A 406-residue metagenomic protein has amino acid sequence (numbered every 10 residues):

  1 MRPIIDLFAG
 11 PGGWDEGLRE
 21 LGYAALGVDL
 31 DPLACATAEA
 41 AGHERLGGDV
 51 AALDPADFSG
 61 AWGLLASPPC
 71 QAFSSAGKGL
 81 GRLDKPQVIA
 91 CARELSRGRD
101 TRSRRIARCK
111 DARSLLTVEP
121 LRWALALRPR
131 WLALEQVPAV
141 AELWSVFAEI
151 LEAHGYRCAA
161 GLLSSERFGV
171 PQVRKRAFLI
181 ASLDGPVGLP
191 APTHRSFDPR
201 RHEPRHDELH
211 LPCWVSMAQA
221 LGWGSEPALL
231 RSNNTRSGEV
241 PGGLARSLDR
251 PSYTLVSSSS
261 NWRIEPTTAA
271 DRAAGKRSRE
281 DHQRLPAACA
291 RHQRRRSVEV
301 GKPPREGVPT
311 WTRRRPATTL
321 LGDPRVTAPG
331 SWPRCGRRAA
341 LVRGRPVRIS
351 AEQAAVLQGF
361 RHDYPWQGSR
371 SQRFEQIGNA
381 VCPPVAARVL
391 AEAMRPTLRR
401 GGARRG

Functional and structural regions predicted by a protein language model:
M1-I4: Extreme N-terminal starter segment of soluble prokaryotic enzymes
L7-P11: Class I SAM-dependent methyltransferase "Motif I" SAM/SAH-binding loop
A24-L26: Short beta-strand element of Class I
D31: Conserved SAM/SAH-binding beta-strand->alpha-helix loop
A38-E39: Conserved SAM-binding loop
H43-V50: Conserved SAM-binding strand-loop segment of SAM-dependent methyltransferases
L53-G63, F73-T319, D323: Class I S-adenosyl-L-methionine
